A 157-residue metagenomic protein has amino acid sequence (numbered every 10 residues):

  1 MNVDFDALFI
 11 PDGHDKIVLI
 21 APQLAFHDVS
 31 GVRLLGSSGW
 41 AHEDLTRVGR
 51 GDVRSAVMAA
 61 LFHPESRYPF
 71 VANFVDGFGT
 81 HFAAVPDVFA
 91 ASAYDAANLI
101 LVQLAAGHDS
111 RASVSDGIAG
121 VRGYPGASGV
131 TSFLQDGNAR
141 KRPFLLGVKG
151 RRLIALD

Functional and structural regions predicted by a protein language model:
M1-D157: Extracytosolic ligand-binding ectodomains
